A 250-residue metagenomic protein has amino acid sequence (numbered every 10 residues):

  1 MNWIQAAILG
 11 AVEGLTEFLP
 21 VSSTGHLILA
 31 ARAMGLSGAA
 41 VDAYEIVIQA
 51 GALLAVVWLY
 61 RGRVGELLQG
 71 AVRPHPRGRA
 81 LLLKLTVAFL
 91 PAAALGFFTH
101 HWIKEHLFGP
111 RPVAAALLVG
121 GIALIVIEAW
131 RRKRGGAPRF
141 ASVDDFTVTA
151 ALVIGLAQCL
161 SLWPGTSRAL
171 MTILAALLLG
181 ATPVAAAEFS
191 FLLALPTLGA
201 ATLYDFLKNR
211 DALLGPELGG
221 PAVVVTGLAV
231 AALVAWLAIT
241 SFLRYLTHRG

Functional and structural regions predicted by a protein language model:
M1-G250: Multi-pass membrane proteins that catalyze or facilitate reactions on polyprenyl-/lipid-phosphate substrates and their
